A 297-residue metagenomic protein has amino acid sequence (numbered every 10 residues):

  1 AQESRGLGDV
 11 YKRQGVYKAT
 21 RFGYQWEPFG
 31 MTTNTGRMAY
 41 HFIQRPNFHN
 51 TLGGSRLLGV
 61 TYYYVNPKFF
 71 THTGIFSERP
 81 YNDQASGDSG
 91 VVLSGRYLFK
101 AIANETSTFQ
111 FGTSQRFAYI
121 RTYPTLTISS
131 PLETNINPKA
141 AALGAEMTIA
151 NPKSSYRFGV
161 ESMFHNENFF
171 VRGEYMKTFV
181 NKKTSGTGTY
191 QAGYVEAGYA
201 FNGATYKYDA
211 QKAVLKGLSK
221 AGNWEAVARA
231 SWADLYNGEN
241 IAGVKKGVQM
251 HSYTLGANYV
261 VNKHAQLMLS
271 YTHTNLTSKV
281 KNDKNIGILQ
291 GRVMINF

Functional and structural regions predicted by a protein language model:
A1-Y11: Single conserved hydrophobic/aromatic residue that forms the stacking wall/gate of nucleotide- or nucleobase-binding
R13-A19, F29, K68, D83-Q84 (+3 more regions): Short loop/turn motifs that connect adjacent beta-strands in outer-membrane beta-barrel proteins
G15-L98, I102-E105, P124-I149: Surface-exposed coil loops of outer-membrane beta-barrel proteins
A19, L57-G59, V92-S94, T108-Q110 (+4 more regions): Extracellular structured ligand-interaction cores
R21-F22, H72, Q110-S114, R172: A structural signal for short, well-ordered beta-strand segments and their strand-loop junctions that often border
P28, Y119, A233-L235: Active-site/binding-pocket entry motifs
S114-R121: Glycine-rich beta-alpha junction loops
T125-F297: Outer-membrane beta-barrel pore domains
